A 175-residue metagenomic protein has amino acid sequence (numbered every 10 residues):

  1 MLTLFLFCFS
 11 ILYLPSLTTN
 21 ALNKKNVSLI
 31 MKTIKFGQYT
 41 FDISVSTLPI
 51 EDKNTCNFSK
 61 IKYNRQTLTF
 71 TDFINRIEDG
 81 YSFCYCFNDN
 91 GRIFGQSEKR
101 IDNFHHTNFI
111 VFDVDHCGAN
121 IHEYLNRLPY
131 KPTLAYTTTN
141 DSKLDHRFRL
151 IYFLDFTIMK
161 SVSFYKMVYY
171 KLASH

Functional and structural regions predicted by a protein language model:
L6, S10-L17, L22: Short hydrophobic targeting helices and cationic amphipathic motifs that mediate membrane/organellar targeting
K24-F148, F153-S163, M167: Signature for HUH/AEP ssDNA processing cores
Y170-H175: Flexible helix-coil linker/hinge segments at domain or subdomain boundaries
